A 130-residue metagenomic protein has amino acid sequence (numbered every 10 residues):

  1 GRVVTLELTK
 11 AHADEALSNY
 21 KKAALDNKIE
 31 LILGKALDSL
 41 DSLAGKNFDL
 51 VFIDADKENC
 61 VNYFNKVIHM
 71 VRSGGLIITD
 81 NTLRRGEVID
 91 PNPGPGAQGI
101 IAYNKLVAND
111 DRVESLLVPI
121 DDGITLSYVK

Functional and structural regions predicted by a protein language model:
G1-K130: S-adenosylmethionine/decaboxylated-SAM
